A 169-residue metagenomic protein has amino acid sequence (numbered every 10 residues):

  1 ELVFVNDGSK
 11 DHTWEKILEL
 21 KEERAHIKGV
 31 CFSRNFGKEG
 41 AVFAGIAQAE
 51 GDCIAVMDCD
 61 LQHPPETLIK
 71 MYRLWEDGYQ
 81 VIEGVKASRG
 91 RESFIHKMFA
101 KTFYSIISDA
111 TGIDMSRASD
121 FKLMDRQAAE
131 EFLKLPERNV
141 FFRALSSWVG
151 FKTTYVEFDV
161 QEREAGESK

Functional and structural regions predicted by a protein language model:
E1-S9, V30-C31: Short beta-strand/loop segment that forms part of the nucleotide-sugar
N6-E15, L61-Q62: A conserved acidic beta->alpha catalytic loop
E19, H26-R34, K38-Q48, C53 (+2 more regions): Acceptor/aglycone-binding surface of glycosyltransferases and processive sugar-polymer synthases
E23-H26, K152: Glycine-centered tight turns that cap/initiate beta-strands
D60-L61, V160: Short glycine-rich anion-binding loops that position phosphate/pyrophosphate groups of nucleotides and phosphorylated
L135, V149-V160: Structured inter-helical modules in multipass membrane proteins
